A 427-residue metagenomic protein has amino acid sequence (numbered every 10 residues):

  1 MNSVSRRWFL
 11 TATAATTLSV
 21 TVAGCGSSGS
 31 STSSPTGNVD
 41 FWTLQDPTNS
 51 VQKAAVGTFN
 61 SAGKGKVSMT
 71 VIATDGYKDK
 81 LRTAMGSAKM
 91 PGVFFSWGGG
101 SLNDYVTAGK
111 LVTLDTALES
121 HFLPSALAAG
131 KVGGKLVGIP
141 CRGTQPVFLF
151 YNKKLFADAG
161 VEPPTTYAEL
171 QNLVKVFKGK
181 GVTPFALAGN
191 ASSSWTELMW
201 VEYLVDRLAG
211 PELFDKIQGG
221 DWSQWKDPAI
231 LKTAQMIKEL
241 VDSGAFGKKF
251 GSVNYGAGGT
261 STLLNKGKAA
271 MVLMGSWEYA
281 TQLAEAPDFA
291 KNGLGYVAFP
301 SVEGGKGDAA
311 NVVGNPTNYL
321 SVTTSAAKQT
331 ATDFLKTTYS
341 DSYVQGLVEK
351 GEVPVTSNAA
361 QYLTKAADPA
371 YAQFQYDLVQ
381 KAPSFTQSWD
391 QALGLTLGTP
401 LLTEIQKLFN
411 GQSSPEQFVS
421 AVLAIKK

Functional and structural regions predicted by a protein language model:
N2-N103, G346, E416-Q417, A424-K427: Conserved N-terminal structural module of periplasmic/extracytoplasmic solute-binding proteins
A62, S243-A245, A286-K350: Extracytoplasmic/periplasmic substrate-recognition and gating elements
G63-I72, M90, G160-E162, V241-N254 (+2 more regions): A local structural motif
V71-K80, G99-G100, Y167-N172, F250-T262: Short helix-initiation/N-cap motifs at beta->coil->alpha
W97-V147: Hinge/lid segment of periplasmic solute-binding proteins
V137-I139, Q171-S223: Extracytoplasmic/periplasmic solute-binding protein
G219-F250: Glycine-centered hinge/linker elements that transmit conformational signals in sensory and ligand-binding systems
V353-A360, Y371-K426: C-terminal capping/gating helix-and-loop segments adjacent to ligand/active sites or protein-protein/ligand interfaces
